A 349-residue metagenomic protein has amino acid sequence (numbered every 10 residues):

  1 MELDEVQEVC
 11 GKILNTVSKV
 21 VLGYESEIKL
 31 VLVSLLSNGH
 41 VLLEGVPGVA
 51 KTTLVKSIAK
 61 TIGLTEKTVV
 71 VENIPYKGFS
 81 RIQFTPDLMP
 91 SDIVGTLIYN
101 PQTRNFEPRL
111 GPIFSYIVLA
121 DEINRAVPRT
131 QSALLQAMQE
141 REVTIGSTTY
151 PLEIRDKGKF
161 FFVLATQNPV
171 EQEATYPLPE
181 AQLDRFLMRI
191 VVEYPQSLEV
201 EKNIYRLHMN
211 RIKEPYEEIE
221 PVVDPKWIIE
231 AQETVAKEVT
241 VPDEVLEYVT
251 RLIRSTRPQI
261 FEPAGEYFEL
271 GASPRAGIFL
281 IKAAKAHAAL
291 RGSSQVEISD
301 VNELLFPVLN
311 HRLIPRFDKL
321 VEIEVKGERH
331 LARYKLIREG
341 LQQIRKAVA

Functional and structural regions predicted by a protein language model:
L3-C10, V20-V21, V192-A264, S293 (+5 more regions): Conserved C-terminal "switch" segment of AAA+ ATPases
D4-V49: Pre-Walker A (pre-P-loop) alpha-helix and adjacent loop at the N terminus of AAA/AAA+ ATPase modules, a conserved
L30-V33, Y99-L119: Conserved alpha-helical scaffold flanking the Walker A/P-loop in AAA+ ATPase domains
L32-T85: Walker A/P-loop
V41, V118, F161: Conserved beta-strand position immediately N-terminal to the Walker
G45, D121-E122, A133: Walker B catalytic acidic pair
A50-T53, P258-A349: C-terminal engagement/docking regions of AAA+ P-loop ATPases
E66, N100-T103, R125-T130, M138-V223 (+2 more regions): Canonical AAA+ ATPase core
